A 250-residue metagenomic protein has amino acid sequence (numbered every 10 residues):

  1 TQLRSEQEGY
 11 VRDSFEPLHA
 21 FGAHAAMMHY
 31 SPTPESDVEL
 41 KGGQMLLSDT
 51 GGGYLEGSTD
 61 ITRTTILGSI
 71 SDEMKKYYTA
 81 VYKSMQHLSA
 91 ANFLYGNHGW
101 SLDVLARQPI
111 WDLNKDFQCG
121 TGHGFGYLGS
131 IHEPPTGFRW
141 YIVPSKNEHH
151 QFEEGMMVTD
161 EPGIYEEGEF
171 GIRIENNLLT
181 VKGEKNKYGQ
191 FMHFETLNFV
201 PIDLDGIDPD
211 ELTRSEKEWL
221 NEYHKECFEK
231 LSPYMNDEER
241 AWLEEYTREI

Functional and structural regions predicted by a protein language model:
T1-I250: Active-site neighborhoods and metal-handling regions in enzymes and metal-associated proteins
